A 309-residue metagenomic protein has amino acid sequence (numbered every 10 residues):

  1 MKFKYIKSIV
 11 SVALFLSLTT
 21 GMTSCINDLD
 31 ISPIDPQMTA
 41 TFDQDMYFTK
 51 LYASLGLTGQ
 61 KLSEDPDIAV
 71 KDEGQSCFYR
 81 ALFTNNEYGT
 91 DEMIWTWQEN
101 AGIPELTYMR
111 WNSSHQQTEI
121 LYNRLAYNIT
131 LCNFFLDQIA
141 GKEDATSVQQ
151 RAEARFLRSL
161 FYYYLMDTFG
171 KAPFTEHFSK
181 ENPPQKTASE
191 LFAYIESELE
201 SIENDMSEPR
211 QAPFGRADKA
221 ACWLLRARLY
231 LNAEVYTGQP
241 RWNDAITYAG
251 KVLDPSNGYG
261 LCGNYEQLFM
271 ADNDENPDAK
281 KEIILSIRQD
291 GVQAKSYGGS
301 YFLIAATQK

Functional and structural regions predicted by a protein language model:
K2-S11: Bacterial N-terminal signal peptides that target proteins for export
S11-G21: Bacterial N-terminal signal peptides
C25-F78: Membrane-proximal, proline-rich intrinsically disordered regions
D35, F174-E181: Short linear capping/connector segments at secondary-structure termini
D45, T49, A53-G59, E92-F169 (+2 more regions): Conserved, well-structured interaction surfaces
M166-T168, P173, N232-G238: Short coil/turn linking the two alpha-helices of tandem helical-hairpin repeats
F178-S179, P183-Q267: Hydrophobic, small-residue-rich alpha-helical packing segments that form membrane-like cores
R228-V235, I246-K309: Polar, glycine-rich mid-to-C-terminal structural blocks that act as macromolecule-binding/assembly scaffolds
